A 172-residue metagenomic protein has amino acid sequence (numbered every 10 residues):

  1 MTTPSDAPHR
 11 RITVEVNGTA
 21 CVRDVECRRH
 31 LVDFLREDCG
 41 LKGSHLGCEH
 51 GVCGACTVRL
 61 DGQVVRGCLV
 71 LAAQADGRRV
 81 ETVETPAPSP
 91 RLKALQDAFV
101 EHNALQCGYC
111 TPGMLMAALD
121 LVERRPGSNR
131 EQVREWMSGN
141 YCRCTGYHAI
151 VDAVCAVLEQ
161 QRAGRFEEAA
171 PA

Functional and structural regions predicted by a protein language model:
M1-A172: Signature of N-terminal electron-transfer/Fe-S-associated modules in redox systems
